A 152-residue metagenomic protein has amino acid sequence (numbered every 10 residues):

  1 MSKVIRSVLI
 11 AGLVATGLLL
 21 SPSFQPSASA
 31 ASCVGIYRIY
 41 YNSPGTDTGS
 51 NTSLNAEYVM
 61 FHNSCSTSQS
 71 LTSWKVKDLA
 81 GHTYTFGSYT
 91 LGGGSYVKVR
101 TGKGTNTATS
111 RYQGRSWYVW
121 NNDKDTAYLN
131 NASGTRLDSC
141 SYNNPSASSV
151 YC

Functional and structural regions predicted by a protein language model:
S2-K3, I10-L13, S23-T72, Y118-N122 (+1 more regions): A structural motif detector for short, solvent-exposed N-terminal "entry" segments of globular domains
V14-L18: Alpha-helical transmembrane segments
A31-V34, T46, S88-C152: Solvent-exposed beta-edge/loop recognition patches
Y41, S64-S66, L79-G81, G102-G104 (+1 more regions): Solvent-exposed coil/turn segments that connect beta secondary-structure elements in extracytoplasmic/periplasmic
Y41, Y84-F86, Y112: Aromatic side chains
M60, K75, T126-Y128: Residue-level detector of beta-strand face positions
M60, K77, Y96-R100: Hydrophobic beta-strand signal
K75-S88: Short beta-strand and strand-turn-strand segments in soluble, beta-rich domains
